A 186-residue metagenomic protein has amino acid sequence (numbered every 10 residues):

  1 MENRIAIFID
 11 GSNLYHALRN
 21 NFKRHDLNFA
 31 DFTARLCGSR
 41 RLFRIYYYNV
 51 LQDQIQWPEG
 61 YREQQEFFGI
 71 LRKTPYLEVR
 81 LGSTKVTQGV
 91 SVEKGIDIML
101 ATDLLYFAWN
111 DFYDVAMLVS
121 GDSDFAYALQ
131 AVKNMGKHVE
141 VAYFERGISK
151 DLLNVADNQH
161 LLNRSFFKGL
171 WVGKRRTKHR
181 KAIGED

Functional and structural regions predicted by a protein language model:
M1-V92, H138: Domain-level signal for Mg2+-assisted phosphodiester chemistry and nucleotide/NA-binding surfaces in nucleic-acid
G69-D186: Nuclease catalytic cores that cleave nucleic-acid phosphodiester bonds, predominantly acidic two-metal-ion
